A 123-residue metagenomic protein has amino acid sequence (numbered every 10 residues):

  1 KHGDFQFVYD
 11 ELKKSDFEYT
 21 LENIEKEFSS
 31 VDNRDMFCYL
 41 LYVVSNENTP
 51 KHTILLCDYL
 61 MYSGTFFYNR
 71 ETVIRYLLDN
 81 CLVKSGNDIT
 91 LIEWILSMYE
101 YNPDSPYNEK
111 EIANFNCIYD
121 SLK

Functional and structural regions predicted by a protein language model:
K1-K14, N114-K123: Charged, low-complexity C-terminal accessory regions
F5, S30, S45, S105-N108: Inter-domain helical "communication" segments and dimerization helices that couple sensory or membrane-embedded modules
Y9-K26, N46-S63, G86-Y101: Amphipathic alpha-helical repeat scaffolds of TPR domains
K26-C38, F67-R75, Y107-E111: Helix-turn-helix repeat elements of alpha-solenoid scaffolds
C38-P50, N80-I89, S121-L122: Flexible helix-coil transition and linker loops at the boundaries of alpha-helical arrays
L56, Y68-L78, I95: "Short basic amphipathic alpha-helical interaction patches in structured regions
T72-K84, Y107-K123: TPR/TPR-like (Sel1-like) alpha-helical repeat modules
